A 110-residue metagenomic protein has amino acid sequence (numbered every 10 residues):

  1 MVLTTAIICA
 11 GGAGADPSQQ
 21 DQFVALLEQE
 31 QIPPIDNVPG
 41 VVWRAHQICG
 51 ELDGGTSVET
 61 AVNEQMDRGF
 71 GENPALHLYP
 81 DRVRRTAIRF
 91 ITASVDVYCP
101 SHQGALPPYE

Functional and structural regions predicted by a protein language model:
M1-A15: Secretory targeting and sorting signals
I8-C9, P33, L76: A short, structure-level motif marking secondary-structure boundaries and short turns
S18-N73, R89-F90: Short N-proximal segments of mature Sec-exported proteins
T56-E110: Compact alpha-helical subdomains of small soluble proteins
